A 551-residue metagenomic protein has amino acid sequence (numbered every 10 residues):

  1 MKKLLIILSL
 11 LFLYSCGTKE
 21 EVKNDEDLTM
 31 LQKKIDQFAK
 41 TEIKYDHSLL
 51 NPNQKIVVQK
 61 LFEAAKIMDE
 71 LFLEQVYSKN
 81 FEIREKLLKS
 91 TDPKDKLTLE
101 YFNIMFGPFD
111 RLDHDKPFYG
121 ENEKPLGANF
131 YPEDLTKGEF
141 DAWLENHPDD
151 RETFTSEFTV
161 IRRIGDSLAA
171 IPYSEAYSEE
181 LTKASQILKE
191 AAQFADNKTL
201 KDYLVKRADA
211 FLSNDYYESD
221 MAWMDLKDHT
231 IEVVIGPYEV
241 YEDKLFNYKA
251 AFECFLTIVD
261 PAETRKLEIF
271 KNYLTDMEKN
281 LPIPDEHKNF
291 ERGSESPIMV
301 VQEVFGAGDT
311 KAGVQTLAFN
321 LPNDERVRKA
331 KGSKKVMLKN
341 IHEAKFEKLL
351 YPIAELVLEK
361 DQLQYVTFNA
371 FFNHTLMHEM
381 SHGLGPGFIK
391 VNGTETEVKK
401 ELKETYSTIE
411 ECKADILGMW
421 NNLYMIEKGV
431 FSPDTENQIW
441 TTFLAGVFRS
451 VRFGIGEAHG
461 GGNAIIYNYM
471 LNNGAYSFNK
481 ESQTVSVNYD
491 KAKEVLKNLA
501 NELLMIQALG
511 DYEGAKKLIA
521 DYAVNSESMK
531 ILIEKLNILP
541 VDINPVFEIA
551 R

Functional and structural regions predicted by a protein language model:
M1-L4: Positively charged n-region of N-terminal signal peptides that target proteins for export
I6-L8: Sec-dependent N-terminal signal peptides
F12-S15: C-terminal motif of bacterial Sec signal peptides marking the signal peptidase cleavage site
G17-K19: Bacterial signal peptide processing site
K23-A195, T199-Y203: N-terminal helix-rich structural modules
L31-Q59, R151-T408, C412-D415, W420-Y424 (+3 more regions): Fold-level signature of zinc-dependent metallopeptidase catalytic domains
M419-K516: Long, well-structured alpha-helical subdomains associated with metal-dependent extracellular/ecto-lumenal hydrolases
A492, L496, A500-R551: Extended, compositionally biased alpha-helical segments that mediate assembly or anchoring
